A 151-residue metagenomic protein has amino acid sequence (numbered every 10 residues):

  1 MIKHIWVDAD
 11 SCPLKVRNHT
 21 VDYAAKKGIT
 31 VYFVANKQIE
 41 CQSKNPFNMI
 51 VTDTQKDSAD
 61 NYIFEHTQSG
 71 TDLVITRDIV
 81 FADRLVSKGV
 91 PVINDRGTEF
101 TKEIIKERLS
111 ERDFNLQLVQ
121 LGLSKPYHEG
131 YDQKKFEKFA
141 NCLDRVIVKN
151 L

Functional and structural regions predicted by a protein language model:
I2-L151: Nuclease catalytic cores that cleave nucleic-acid phosphodiester bonds, predominantly acidic two-metal-ion
